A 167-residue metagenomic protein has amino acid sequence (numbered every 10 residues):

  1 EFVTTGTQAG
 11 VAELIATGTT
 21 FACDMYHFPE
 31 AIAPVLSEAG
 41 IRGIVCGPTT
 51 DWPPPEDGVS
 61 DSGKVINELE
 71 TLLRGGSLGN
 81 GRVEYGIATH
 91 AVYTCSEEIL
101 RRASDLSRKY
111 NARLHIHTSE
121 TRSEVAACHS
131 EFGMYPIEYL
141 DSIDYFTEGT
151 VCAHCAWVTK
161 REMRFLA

Functional and structural regions predicted by a protein language model:
E1, R74, E162-A167: Short, intrinsically disordered, charge-balanced linker/junction segments flanking boundaries in proteins
E1-A31, V35: Metal-associated gating/positioning segment near the N- to mid-region
A12-E13, D105, R164: Surface-exposed charged/polar residues within alpha-helices that form helix-capping/stabilizing sites and interaction
A33-R161: Metal-coordinating catalytic core of metallo-dependent amide/deamination hydrolases
